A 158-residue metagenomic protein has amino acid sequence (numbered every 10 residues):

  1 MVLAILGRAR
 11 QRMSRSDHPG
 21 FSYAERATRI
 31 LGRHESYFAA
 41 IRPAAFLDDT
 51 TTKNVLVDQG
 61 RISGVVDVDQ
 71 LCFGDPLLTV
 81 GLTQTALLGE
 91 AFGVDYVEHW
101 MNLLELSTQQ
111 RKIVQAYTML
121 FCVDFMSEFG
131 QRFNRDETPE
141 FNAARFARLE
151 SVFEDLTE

Functional and structural regions predicted by a protein language model:
M1, D69-Q70, A86-G89: A short, ordered amphipathic alpha-helix with a cationic face
M1-D48, N142-T157: An alpha-helical support segment within catalytic cores of ATP-dependent transferases
G7-R15, A27, L31-G32, S36 (+5 more regions): Generic alpha-helix detector with strongest preference for long hydrophobic helices that associate with membranes
P19, C72, N134-F141: Pocket-edge positions in alpha/beta enzyme catalytic cores
R29-V80: Active-site acidic catalytic loop and adjacent metal/ATP-binding pocket of ATP-dependent phosphoryl transfer enzymes
L77-T108, M119-E137, R148: Active-site activation/catalytic loop segments of kinase-like enzymes and analogous catalytic loops in related
K112-I113: Residue-level signature of transmembrane alpha-helical entry/exit and packing/kink sites in multi-pass membrane
